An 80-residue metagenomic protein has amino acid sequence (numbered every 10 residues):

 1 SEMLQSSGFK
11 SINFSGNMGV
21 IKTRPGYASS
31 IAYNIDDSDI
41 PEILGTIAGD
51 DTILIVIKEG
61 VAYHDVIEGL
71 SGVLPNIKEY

Functional and structural regions predicted by a protein language model:
E2-I67, V73: Non-DNA-binding regulatory cores of transcription-related proteins, predominantly C-terminal effector-binding
N76-Y80: Short acidic DE-rich linear segments
